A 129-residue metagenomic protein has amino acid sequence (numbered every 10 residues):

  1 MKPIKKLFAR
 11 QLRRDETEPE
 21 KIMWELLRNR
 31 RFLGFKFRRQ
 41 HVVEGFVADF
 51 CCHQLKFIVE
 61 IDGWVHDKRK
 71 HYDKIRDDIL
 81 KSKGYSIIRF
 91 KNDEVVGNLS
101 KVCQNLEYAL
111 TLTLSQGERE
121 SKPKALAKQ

Functional and structural regions predicted by a protein language model:
M1-L33, T113-Q129: Solvent-exposed, charged helical/coil patches that constitute nucleic-acid or partner-interaction surfaces
L12, E16, I22, H41-A109: Basic, amphipathic alpha-helical patches used to engage nucleic acids or provide basic targeting signals, exemplified
F35-R39: A short linear hydrophobic-aromatic micro-motif
